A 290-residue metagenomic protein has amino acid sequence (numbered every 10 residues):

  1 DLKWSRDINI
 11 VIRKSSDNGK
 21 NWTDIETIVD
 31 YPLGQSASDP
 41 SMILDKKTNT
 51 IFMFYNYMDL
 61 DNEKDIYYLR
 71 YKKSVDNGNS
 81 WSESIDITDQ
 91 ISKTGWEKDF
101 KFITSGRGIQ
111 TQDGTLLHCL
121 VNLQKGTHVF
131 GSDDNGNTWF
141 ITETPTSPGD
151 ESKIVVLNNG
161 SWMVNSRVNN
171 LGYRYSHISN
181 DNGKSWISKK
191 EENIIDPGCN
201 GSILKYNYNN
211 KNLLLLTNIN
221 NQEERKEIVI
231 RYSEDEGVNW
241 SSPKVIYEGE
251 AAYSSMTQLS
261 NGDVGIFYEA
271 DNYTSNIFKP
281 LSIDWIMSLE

Functional and structural regions predicted by a protein language model:
D1-E290: Asp-box/BNR beta-propeller blade signature and adjacent active/binding-site loops in extracellular glycan-interacting
